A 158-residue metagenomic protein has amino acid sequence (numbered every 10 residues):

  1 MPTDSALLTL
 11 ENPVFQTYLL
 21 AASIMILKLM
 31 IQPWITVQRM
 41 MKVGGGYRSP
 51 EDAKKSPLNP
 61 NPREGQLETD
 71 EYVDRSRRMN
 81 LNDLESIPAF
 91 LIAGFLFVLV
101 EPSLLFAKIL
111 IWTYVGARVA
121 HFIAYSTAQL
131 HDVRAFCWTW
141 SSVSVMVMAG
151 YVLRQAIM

Functional and structural regions predicted by a protein language model:
M1-F15: Juxtamembrane membrane-interface segments at transmembrane-helix boundaries in membrane proteins
P13-N59: N-terminal signal-anchor transmembrane alpha helix
V14-A22, F106-L110, R134-S142: Transmembrane alpha-helices of multi-pass eukaryotic membrane proteins
S56-D83: Short membrane-interface loop/juxtamembrane segments of multi-pass integral membrane proteins
L81-L96: Core segments of transmembrane alpha-helices that mediate helix-helix packing or line hydrophobic substrate/ligand
A93-G116: Short alpha-helical packing/oligomerization segments
A120-S144: Interfacial loop-to-transmembrane junctions
G150-M158: Juxtamembrane boundary at the C-terminal end of a transmembrane helix
